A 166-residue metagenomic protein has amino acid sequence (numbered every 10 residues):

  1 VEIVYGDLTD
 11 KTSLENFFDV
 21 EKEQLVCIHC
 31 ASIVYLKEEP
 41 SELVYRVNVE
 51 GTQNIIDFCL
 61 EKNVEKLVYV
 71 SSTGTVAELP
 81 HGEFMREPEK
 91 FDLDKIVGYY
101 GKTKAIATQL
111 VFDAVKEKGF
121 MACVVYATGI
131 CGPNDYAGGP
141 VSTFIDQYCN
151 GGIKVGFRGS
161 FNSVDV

Functional and structural regions predicted by a protein language model:
Y5-E50, F58: NAD(P)H-binding glycine-rich loop region in Rossmannoid oxidoreductase-like domains and their noncatalytic homologs
D7, Y45-T52, V68-S71, T103-K104 (+1 more regions): Short alpha-helix in the Rossmann-fold core of NAD(P)-dependent oxidoreductases
V26, E50-Y100: Conserved Rossmann-fold NAD(P)-dependent oxidoreductase catalytic core, especially the SDR/UDP-sugar
A31, V68-S72, Y126-T128: Active-site beta-alpha turn of Rossmann-fold NAD(P)-dependent dehydrogenases/reductases
L36-V44, E78-G82, Y136: Conserved catalytic-core motifs of eukaryotic protein kinase domains, centered on the activation segment
T75-A77, Y99, F120-S142: Flexible, glycine-rich beta-alpha linker
L93-D94, T143-V164: A conserved pocket-lining segment of Rossmann-fold NAD(P)-dependent short-chain dehydrogenase/reductase
K95-C123: Active-site Tyr-X1-5-Lys
